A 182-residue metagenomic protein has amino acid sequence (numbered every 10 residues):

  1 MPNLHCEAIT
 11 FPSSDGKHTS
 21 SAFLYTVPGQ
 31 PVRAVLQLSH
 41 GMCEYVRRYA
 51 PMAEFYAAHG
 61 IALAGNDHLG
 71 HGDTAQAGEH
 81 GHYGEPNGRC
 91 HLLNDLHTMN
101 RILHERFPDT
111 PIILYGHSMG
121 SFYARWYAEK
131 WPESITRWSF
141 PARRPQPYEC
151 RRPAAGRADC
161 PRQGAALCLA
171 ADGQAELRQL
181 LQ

Functional and structural regions predicted by a protein language model:
M1-G29: N-terminal cap/lid segment of alpha/beta-hydrolase-fold proteins
R33-L36, P111: Alpha/beta-hydrolase fold active-site loops
L38-E44, S118: Active-site glycine-rich loops that stabilize anionic/oxyanionic intermediates across multiple enzyme folds
S39, N66-H68, P141: Alpha/beta-hydrolase
V46-R48, A53-E79: Conserved alpha/beta-hydrolase
P51-E54, A58, E105, E129-E133: Short, well-ordered alpha-helices that flank and scaffold nucleotide-derived cofactor binding pockets
G84-H104: Alpha/beta-hydrolase active-site loop
Y115, M119-Q182: Alpha/beta-hydrolase-fold enzymes
